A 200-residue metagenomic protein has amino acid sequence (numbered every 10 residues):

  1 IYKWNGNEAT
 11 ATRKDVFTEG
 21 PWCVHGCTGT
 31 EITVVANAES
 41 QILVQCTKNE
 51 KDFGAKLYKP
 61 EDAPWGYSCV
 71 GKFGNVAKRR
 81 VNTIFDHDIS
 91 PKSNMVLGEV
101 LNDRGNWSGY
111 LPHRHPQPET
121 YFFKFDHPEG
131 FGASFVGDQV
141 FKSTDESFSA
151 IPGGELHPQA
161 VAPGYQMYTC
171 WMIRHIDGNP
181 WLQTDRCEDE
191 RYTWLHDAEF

Functional and structural regions predicted by a protein language model:
I1-W4, V100-R104, H115-S143, A150 (+1 more regions): Short, conserved beta-strand element in jelly-roll/cupin
Y2-A63: Acidic, low-complexity central loop/insert segments
A9-A11, F141-T144: Generic detection of short hydrophobic beta-strand segments and adjacent strand-loop junctions
F17-N37, T47, K142-G164, C170-R174: Conserved metal-binding segment of the jelly-roll/cupin
T28, A36, V44-K48, F85-H87 (+3 more regions): Short, structured patches in soluble enzyme cores that scaffold and shape functional sites
T33-E39, P91, D126-G130, Q139: Secondary-structure boundary elements
E39-R80, V96, F135, C170-F200: Double-stranded beta-helix
G71-T120, F131: A short glycine-rich, His/Asp/Glu-containing loop-to-beta-strand
